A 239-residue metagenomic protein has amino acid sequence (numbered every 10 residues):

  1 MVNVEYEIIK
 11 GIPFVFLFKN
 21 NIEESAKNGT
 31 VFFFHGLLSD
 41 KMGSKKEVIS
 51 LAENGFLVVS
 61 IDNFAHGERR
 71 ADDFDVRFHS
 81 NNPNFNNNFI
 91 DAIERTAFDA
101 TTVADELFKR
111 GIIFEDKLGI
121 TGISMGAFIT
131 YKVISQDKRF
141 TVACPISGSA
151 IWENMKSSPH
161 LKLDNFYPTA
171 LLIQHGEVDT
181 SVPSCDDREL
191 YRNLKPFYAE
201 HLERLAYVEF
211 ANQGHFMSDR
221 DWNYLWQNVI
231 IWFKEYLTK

Functional and structural regions predicted by a protein language model:
M1-A26: N-terminal cap/lid segment of alpha/beta-hydrolase-fold proteins
N20, D62-H66, G148-S149, Q213: Short beta-to-alpha linker loops that shape the active-site pocket of alpha/beta-hydrolase fold enzymes
S25-I113: Serine-hydrolase catalytic machinery in alpha/beta-hydrolase-like enzymes
F33-L37, G148, G176: Glycine-rich His-Gly loop
R69, A199-K239: C-terminal catalytic histidine-bearing segment of alpha/beta-hydrolase fold enzymes
F98-L163: Primarily recognizes the serine-hydrolase "nucleophile elbow" in alpha/beta-hydrolase and SGNH/GDSL folds
A150-V208: The feature captures the conserved acid-bearing segment of alpha/beta-hydrolase catalytic domains
